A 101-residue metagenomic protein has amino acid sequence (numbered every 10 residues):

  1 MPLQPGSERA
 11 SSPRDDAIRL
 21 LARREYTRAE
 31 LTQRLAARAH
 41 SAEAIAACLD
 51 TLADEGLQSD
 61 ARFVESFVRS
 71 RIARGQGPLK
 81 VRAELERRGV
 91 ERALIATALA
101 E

Functional and structural regions predicted by a protein language model:
M1-E101: An alpha-helical, amphipathic repeat domain used for nucleic-acid recognition, typified by the mTERF helical solenoid
